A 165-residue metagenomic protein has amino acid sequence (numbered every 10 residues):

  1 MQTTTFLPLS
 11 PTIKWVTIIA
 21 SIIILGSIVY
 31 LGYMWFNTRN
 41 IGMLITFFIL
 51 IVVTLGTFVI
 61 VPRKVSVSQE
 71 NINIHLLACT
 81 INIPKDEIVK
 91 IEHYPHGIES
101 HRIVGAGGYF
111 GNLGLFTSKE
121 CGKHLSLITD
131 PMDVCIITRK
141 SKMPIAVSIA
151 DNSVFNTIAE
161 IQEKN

Functional and structural regions predicted by a protein language model:
M1-T38, K142-P144: N-terminal membrane-targeting/pre-transmembrane regions
M1-T4, S68-I72, V134: Short, hydrophobic/aromatic-rich segments at coil-to-beta transitions
T3, S118-N165: A membrane-cytosol interface segment of integral membrane proteins
I13-V16, K90-G97, S153-Q162: Short, surface-exposed linear segments at secondary-structure transitions and domain or protein termini
N37-I49: Hydrophobic alpha-helical transmembrane segments
L50-E92: Conserved beta-hairpin
H75-S141: Non-transmembrane, membrane-adjacent beta-strand/coil modules in membrane-associated proteins and peripheral
